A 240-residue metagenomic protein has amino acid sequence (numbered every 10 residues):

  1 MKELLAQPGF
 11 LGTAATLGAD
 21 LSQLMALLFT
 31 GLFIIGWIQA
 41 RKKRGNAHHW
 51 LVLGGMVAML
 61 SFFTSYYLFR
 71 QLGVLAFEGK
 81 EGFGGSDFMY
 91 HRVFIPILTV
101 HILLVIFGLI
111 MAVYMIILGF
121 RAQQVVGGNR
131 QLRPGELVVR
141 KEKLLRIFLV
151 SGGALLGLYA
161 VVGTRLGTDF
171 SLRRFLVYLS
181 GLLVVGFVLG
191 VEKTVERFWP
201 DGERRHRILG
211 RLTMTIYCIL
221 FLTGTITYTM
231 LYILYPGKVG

Functional and structural regions predicted by a protein language model:
M1-G240: Alpha-helical membrane insertion/targeting regions
